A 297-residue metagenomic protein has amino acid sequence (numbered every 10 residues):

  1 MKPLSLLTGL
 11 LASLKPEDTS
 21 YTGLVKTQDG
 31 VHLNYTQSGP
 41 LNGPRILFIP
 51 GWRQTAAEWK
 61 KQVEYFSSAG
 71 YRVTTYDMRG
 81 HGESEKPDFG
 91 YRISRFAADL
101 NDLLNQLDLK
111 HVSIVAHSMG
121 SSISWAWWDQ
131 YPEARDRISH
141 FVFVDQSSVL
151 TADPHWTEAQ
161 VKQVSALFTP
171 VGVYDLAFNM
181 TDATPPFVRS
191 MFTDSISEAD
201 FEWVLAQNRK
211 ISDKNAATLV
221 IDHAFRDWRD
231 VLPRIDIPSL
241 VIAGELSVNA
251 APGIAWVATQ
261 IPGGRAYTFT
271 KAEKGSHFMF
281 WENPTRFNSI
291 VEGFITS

Functional and structural regions predicted by a protein language model:
M1-I46, S68-Y71, L109-K110, D136 (+2 more regions): Alpha/beta-hydrolase fold catalytic core
Q28-V31, S68, T75-M119, P132-R135 (+2 more regions): Active-site loop/oxyanion-hole signature of alpha/beta-hydrolase fold enzymes
V31, T36-K86: Conserved HGGG/HGGXW glycine-rich cap/lid loop of the alpha/beta-hydrolase fold
R53, M78-G82, S121, S148 (+1 more regions): Alpha/beta-hydrolase active-site loop signature
G120, S124-W128: Short helix immediately C-terminal to the catalytic nucleophile in hydrolase catalytic domains
W125, E133-D175: Flexible "cap/lid" loop of the alpha/beta hydrolase fold
A152-K162, V173-P233: Conserved alpha/beta-hydrolase catalytic His-Asp/Glu region
D236-G275, W281: Conserved loop-alpha-helix segment in the C-terminal half of the alpha/beta-hydrolase fold that carries the catalytic
